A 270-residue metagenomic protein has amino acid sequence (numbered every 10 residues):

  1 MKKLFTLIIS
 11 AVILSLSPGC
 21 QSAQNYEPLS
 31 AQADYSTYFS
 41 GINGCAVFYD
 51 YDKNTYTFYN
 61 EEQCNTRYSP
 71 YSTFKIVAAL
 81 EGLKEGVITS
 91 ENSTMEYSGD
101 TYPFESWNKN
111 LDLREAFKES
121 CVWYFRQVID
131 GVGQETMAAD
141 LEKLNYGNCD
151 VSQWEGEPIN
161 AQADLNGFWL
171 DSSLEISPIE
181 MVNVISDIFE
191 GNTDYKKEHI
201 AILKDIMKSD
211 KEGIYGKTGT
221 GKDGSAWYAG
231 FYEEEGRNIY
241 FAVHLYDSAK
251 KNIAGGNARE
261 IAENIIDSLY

Functional and structural regions predicted by a protein language model:
K2-A23: Sec-dependent N-terminal signal peptides of Gram-positive bacterial secreted proteins and lipoproteins
C20-C64: Beta-lactamase-like hydrolase cores
Q21-S36, D130-G133, S186-Y270: Structured C-terminal helix/loop/strand segments within mature extracytoplasmic catalytic/sensor domains
E61-S69, D100-E115, W123-G131, L165-S173 (+2 more regions): Second-shell loop/turn segments in exported
R67-N92, A116, M181, F241: Active-site SXXK
G82-I88, K118-V122, I129-Q134, E142-Y146 (+2 more regions): Sec-exported extracytoplasmic/periplasmic mature domains
L83-D100, Y195-I200: Short, well-structured active-site flanking segments
E105, D112-L113, V128-V184: Mid-domain, small-residue-enriched loop/turn segments at the edges of structured enzyme/sensor domains
